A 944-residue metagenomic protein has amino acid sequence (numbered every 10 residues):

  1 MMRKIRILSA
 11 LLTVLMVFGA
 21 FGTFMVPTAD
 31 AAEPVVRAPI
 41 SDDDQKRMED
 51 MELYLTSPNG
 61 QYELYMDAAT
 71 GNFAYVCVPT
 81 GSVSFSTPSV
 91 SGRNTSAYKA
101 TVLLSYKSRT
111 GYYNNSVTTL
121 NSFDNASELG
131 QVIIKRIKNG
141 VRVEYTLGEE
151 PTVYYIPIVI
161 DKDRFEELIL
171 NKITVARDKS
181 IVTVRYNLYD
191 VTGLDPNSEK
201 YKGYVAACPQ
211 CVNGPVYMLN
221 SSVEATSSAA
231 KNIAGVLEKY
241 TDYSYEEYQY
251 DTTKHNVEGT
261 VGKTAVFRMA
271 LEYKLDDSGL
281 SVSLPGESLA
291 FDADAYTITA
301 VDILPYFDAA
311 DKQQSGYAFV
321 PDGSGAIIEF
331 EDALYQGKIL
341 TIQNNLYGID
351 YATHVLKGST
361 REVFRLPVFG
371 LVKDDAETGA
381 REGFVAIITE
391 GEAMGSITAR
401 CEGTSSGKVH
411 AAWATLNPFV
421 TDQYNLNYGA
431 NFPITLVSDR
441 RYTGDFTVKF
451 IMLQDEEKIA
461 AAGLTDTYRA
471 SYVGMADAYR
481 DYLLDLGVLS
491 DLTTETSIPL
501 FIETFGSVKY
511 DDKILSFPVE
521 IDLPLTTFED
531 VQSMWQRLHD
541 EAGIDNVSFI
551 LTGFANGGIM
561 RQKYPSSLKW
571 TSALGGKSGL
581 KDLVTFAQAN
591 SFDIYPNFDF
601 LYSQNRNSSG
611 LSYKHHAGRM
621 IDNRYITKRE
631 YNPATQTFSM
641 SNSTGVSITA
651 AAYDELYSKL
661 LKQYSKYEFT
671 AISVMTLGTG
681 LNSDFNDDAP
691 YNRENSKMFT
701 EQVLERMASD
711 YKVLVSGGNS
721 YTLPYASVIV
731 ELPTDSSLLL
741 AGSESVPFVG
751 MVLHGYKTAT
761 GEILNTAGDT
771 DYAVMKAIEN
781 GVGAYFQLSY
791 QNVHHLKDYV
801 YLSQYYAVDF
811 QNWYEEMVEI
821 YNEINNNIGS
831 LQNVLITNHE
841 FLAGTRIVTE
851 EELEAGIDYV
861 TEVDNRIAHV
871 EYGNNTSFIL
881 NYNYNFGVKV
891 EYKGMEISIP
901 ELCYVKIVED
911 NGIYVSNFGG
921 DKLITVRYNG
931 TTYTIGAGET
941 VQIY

Functional and structural regions predicted by a protein language model:
M1-L11: Bacterial N-terminal signal peptides that target proteins for export
L12-A20: Hydrophobic core
A20-E33: Sec-dependent signal peptide cleavage junction
P34-A38, Y54-A542, N546, E901-K906 (+2 more regions): Carbohydrate-recognition beta-sandwich/jelly-roll modules in extracellular/periplasmic carbohydrate-active proteins
Q61, L284, L538, A587 (+3 more regions): Conserved, mostly hydrophobic/aromatic
L64-V78, S84, L366, L371-Y424 (+7 more regions): Active-site-proximal substrate-binding groove within the catalytic cores of carbohydrate-active enzymes
V488-L489, E495, A542-S548, A589-D593 (+2 more regions): Loop/turn elements at helix/coil->beta-strand transitions in domains of secreted/extracellular proteins
S497-E655: Aromatic-lined carbohydrate-binding/catalytic grooves of carbohydrate-active enzymes
